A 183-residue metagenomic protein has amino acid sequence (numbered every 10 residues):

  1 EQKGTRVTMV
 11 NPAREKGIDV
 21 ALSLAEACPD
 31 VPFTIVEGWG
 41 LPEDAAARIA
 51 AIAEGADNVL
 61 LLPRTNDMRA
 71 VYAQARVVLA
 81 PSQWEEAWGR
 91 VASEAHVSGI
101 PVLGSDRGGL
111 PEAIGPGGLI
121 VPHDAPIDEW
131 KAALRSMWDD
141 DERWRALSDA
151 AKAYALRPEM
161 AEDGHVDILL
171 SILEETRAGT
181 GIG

Functional and structural regions predicted by a protein language model:
Q2-G55, L61: Conserved catalytic-core segment of nucleotide-activated headgroup transferases in glycan assembly
G17-A21, F33, A95, W130 (+2 more regions): A structural motif in glycosyltransferase catalytic domains
A56-A73, Q83, D124: Conserved active-site histidine-acidic residue motif and adjacent donor-binding/catalytic loop of glycosyltransferases
R69, A92-V97, G108-E112: Short alpha-helical segment that forms part of, or immediately flanks, the ligand-binding pocket in carbohydrate-active
A73-A87, I100: Acidic donor-binding loop of glycosyltransferase active sites
Q83, I100, G104-I114, H123-A125: Short glycine-rich donor-binding/catalytic loop of glycosyltransferases that coordinates the nucleotide-sugar
P111-S136, R143: Change "using UDP/GDP/dTDP sugars" to "using nucleotide sugars
A125, E142-L173: A charged, aromatic-enriched C-terminal amphipathic alpha-helix characteristic of glycosyltransferases across folds
